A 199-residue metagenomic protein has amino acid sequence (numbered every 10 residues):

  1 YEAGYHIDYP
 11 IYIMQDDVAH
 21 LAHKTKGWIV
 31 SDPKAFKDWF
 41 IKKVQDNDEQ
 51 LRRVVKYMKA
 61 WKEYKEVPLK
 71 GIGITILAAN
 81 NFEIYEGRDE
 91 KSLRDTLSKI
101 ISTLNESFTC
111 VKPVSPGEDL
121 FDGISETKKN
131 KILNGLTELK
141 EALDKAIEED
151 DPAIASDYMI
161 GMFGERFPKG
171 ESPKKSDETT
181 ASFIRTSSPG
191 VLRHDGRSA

Functional and structural regions predicted by a protein language model:
Y1-A22: Conserved catalytic core of two-metal-ion nucleotidyltransferases
D8, V18-A19, R53, L77 (+2 more regions): Soluble secreted/lumenal catalytic domains with histidine-centered metal-binding or acid-base catalytic motifs
H23-D38, V44-K56: A structural motif
I41-Q45, K62-K65: A ubiquitous short alpha-helical element
Q50-E165: Conserved nucleotidyltransferase catalytic core and NTase-mimicking acidic/glycine-rich helix/loop elements in nucleic
D157-A199: Non-catalytic terminal regions of proteins
